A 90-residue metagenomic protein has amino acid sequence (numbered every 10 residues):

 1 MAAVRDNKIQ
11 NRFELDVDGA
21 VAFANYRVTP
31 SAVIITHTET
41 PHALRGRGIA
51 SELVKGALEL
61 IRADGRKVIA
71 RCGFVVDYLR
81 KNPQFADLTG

Functional and structural regions predicted by a protein language model:
M1-D6: Conserved N-terminal entry element of GNAT/NAT acetyltransferase domains
N7-I9, T29: Structural motif
Q10-E14: Structure-specific DNA junction-binding interface
D16-R45: A short, structured beta-strand/loop element
L44, G48-L53: Conserved acetyl-CoA pyrophosphate-binding loop and the N-cap/start of the following alpha-helix in GNAT-like
G56-G90: C-terminal structural segments of small proteins and small subunits
